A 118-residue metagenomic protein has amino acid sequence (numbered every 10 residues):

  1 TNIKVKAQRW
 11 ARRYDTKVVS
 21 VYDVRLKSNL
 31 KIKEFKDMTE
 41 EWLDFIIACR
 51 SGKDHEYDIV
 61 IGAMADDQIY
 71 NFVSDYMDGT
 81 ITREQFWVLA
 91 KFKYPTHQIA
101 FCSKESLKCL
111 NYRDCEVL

Functional and structural regions predicted by a protein language model:
Q8-R9, R13-L118: Conserved NAD+-utilizing ADP-ribose enzyme module
